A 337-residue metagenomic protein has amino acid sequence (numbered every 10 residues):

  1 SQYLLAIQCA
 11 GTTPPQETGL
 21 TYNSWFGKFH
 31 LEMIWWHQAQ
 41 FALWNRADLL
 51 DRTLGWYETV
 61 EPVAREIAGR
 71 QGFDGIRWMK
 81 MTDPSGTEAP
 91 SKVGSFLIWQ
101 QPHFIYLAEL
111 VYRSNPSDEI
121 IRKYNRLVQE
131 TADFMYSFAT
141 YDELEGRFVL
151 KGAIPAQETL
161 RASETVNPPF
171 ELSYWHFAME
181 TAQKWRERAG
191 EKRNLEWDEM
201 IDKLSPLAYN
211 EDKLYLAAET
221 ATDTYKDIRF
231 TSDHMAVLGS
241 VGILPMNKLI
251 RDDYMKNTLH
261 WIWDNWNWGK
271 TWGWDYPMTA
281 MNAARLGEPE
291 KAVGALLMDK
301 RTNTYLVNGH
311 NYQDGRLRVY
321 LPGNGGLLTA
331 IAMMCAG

Functional and structural regions predicted by a protein language model:
Q2-I7, Q101-E109, R126, E130-Y136: Extended, hydrophobic/aromatic-rich amphipathic alpha-helical segments that build helical scaffolds
Q2-K28, A47, Y57-R65: Acidic/polar, glycine-enriched structural segments that form the non-catalytic walls/loops of the carbohydrate-binding
I7-Q16, R113-E119, S137-G146, R186-N194: Surface-exposed helix-capping loop/turn segments at secondary-structure junctions
C9, A42-N45, T82, G152-Q157 (+1 more regions): Short, flexible loop/turn elements at secondary-structure junctions
G11-S24, R65-K80, S137-I154, N210-T220 (+2 more regions): Glycine- and aromatic-rich loop/turn segments at beta-sheet edges
G27-E66, P84-T87, V93, L97-S114 (+3 more regions): Active-site core of glycosidic bond-cleaving carbohydrate-active enzymes
M79-P90, E158-E164: Aromatic- and acidic-residue-enriched carbohydrate-binding clefts of CAZyme catalytic domains
E130, F134-W185: Acidic/histidine-rich catalytic neighborhood
